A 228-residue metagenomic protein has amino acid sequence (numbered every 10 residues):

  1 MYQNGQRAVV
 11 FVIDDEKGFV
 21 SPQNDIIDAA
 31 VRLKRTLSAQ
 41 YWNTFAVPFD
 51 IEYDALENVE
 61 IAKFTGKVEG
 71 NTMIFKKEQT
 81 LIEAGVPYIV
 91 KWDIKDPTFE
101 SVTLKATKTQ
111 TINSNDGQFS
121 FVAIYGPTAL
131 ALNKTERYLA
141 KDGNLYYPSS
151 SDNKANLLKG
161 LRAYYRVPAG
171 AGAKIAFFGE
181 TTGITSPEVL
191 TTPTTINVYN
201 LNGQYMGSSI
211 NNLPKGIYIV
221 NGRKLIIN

Functional and structural regions predicted by a protein language model:
M1-A55, K77-N144, S149-I184, I226-N228: A short, polar beta-strand/turn micro-motif
I27, K67-F75: Short linear interaction motifs
K34, N71, K77, N153 (+3 more regions): Generic structural signal for short, flexible, solvent-exposed coil/loop and linker residues
Y53-V68, Y146: Short, surface-exposed polybasic-aromatic patches that bind anionic ligands, especially phosphate groups
T65, T181-N228: C-terminal outer-membrane/trafficking sorting elements
N71, G143-N144, G222-R223: Beta-strand-connecting loop/turn residues
